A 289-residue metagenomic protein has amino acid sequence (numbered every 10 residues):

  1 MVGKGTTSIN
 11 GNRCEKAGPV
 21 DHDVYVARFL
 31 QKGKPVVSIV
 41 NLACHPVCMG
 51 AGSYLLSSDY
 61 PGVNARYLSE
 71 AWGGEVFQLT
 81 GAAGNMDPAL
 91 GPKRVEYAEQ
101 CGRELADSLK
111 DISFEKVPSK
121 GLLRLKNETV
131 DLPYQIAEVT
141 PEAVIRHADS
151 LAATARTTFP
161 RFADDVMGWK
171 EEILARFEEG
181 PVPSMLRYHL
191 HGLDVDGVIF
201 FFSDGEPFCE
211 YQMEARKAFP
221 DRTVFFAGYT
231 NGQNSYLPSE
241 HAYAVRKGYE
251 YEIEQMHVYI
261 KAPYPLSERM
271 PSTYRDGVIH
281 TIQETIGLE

Functional and structural regions predicted by a protein language model:
M1-E289: Non-catalytic substrate/cofactor recognition surfaces at enzyme active-site rims
